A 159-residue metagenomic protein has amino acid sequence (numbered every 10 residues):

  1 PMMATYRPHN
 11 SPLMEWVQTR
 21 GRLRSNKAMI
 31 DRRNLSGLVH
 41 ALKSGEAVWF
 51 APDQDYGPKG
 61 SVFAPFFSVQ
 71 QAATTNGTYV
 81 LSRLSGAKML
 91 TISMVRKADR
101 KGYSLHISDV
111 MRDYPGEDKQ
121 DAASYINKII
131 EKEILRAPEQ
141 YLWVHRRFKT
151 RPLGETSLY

Functional and structural regions predicted by a protein language model:
P1-E46: Conserved nucleotide-cofactor-binding alpha/beta core module
R33-Y159: Non-catalytic C-terminal accessory region of glycerolipid acyltransferases and related lyso-lipid remodeling enzymes
